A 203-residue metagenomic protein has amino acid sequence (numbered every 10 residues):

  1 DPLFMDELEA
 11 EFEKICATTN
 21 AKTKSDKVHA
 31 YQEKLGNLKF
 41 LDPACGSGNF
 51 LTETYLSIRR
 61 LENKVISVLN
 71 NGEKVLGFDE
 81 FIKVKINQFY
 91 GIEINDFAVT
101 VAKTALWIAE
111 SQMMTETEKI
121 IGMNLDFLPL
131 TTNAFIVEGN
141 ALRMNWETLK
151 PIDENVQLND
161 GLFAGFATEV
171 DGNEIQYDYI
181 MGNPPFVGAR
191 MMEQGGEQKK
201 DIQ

Functional and structural regions predicted by a protein language model:
D1-Q203: SAM-dependent methyltransferase catalytic region
